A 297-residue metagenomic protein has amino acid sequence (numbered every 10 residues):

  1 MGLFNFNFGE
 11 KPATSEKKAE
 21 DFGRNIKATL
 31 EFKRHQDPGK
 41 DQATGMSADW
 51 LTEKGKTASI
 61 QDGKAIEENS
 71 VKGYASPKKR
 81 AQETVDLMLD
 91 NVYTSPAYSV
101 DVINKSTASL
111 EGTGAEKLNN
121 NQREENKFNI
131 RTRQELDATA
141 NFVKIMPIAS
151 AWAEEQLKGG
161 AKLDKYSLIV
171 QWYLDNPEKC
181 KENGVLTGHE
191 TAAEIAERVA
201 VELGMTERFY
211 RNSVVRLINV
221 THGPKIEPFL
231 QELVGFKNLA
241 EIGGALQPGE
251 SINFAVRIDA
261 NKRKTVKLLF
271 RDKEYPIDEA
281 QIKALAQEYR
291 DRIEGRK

Functional and structural regions predicted by a protein language model:
F4, F8-D137, E178-E197, I226 (+3 more regions): Active-site-proximal alpha-helix that buttresses catalytic centers in soluble enzyme cores
L30, N212-V220: Residue-level preference for the first positions of well-ordered beta-strands
N129-V170: Short acidic, low-complexity segments enriched in Ser/Thr/Gly/Pro
L157-E190: Short glycine/proline- and acidic residue-enriched helix-loop micro-motifs that form flexible lids or anion-recognition
I195-Y210: A short, acidic, amphipathic alpha-helical segment used as a generic capping/interface helix at domain edges
L217-F229: Active-site beta-strand/loop microenvironment that shapes enzyme catalytic pockets
I282-R296: Low-complexity intrinsically disordered segments
